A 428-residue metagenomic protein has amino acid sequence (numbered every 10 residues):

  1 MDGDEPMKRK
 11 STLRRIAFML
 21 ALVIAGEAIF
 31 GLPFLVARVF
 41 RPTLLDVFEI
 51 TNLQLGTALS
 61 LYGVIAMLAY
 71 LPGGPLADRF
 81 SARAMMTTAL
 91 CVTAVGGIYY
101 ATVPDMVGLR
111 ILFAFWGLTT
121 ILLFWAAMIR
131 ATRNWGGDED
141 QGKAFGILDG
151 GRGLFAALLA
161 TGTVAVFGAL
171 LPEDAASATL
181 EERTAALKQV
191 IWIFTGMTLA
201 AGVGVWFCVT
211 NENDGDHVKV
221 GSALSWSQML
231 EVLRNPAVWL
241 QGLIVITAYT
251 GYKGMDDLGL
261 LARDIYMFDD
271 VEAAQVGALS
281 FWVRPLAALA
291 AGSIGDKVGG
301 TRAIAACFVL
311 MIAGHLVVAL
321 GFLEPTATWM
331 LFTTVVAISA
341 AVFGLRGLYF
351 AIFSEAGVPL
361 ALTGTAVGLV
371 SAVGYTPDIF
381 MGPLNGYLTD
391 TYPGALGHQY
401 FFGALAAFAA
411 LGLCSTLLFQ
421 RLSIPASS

Functional and structural regions predicted by a protein language model:
A37-R41, A156, A160, N235-A288 (+2 more regions): Extracytoplasmic gate region of multi-pass secondary transporters
A69-S81, A287-G300, T389-D390: Helix-to-loop junctions at the C-terminal end of transmembrane segments in multipass secondary transporters
R79-L90, D296-L310: Cytoplasmic membrane-interface "Motif A"-like loop-to-helix N-cap segments of 12-TM Major Facilitator Superfamily
A144-G168, S371-G382: Glycine-rich segments within core transmembrane alpha-helices of 12-TM secondary carriers
F167-P172, T195-H217, S415-F419: C-terminal membrane-cytosol helix-exit motif in multi-pass small-molecule transporters
W206-S227, A426-S428: Flexible cytoplasmic inter-helical loops of multi-pass small-molecule transporters
T301-I352: C-terminal transmembrane helical hairpin of 12-TM major facilitator-type secondary transporters
G357-P393: A late C-terminal transmembrane helix in Major Facilitator Superfamily
